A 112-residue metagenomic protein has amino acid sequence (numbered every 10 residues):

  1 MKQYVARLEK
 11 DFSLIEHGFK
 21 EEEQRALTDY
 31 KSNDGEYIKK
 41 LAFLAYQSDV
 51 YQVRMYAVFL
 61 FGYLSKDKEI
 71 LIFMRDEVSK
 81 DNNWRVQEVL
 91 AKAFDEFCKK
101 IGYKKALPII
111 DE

Functional and structural regions predicted by a protein language model:
M1-R54: N-terminal alpha-helical scaffold/docking segments in eukaryotic complex subunits
K2-A6, S32-A45, K66-V78, K100-E112: Amphipathic alpha-helical scaffolding segments comprising HEAT/armadillo-like alpha-solenoid repeats
D49-V50, D81-N83: Short inter-helical turns and helix N-cap capping residues of alpha-solenoid HEAT/ARM repeat scaffolds
V86: Glycine-rich active-site loops that engage anionic ligands at enzyme catalytic sites
